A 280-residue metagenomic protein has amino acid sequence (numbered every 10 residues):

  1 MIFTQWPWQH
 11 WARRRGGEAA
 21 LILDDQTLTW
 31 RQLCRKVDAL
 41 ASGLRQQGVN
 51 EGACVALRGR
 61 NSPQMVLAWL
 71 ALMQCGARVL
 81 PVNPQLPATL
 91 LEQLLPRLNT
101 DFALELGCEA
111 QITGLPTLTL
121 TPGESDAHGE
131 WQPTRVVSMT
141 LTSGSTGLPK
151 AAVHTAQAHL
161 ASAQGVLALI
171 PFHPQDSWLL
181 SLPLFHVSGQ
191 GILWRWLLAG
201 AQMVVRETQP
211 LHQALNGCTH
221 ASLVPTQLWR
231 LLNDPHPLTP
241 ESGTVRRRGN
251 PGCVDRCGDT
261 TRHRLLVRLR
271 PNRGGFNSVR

Functional and structural regions predicted by a protein language model:
I2, E109-V136, A163: Flexible, low-complexity linker/hinge segments
P7-T29: AMP-dependent adenylate-forming
Q26, S42-L86: Conserved AMP-binding/adenylate-forming
T29-R31, V137-Q164: Conserved AMP-binding A3 loop
G59-L70, Q85-A88, L180-A199: Conserved coil-to-alpha-helix start sites within the AMP-binding
L160-S177, L184-H220, P225-L228: Conserved AMP-binding/adenylation subdomain of ANL enzymes
H220-L223, L231-R280: Gly/Ser/Thr-rich phosphate-binding loop
